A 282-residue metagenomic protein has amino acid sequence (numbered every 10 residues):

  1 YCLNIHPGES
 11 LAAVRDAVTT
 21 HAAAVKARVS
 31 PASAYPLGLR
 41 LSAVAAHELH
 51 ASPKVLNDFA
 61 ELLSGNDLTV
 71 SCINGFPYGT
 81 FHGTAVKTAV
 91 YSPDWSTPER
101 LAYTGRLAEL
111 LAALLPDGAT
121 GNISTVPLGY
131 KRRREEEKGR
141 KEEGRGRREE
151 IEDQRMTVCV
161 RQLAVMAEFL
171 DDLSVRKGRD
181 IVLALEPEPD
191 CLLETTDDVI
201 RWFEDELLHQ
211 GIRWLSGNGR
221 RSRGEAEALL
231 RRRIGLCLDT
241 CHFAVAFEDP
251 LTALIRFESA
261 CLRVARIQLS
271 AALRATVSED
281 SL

Functional and structural regions predicted by a protein language model:
Y1-A119, E168, L230-R233: N-terminal pre-domain/capping segments
C2, P7, L114, V199-W202 (+2 more regions): Active-site capping/gating regions of soluble enzymes
C2-H6, R40-V44, G75-Y78, V126-L128 (+3 more regions): Active-site beta-loop-alpha junctions enriched in small/polar residues
G8, A12, L193, F247: Loop/helix-junction capping segments adjacent to catalytic residues or to phosphate/diphosphate-binding pockets
A13, A17-P36, K54-D58, L62 (+8 more regions): A structural signal for the main folded, soluble domain(s) of proteins
P36-G38, V70-I73, N122-T125, V182-E186 (+2 more regions): A structural signal for short, well-ordered beta-strand segments and their strand-loop junctions that often border
T84-R134, R148-G235, V245: Active-site acidic/histidine proton-transfer and metal-coordination neighborhood in alpha/beta enzyme cores
R132-E142: Long, compositionally biased low-complexity repeat segments characteristic of intrinsically disordered regions
